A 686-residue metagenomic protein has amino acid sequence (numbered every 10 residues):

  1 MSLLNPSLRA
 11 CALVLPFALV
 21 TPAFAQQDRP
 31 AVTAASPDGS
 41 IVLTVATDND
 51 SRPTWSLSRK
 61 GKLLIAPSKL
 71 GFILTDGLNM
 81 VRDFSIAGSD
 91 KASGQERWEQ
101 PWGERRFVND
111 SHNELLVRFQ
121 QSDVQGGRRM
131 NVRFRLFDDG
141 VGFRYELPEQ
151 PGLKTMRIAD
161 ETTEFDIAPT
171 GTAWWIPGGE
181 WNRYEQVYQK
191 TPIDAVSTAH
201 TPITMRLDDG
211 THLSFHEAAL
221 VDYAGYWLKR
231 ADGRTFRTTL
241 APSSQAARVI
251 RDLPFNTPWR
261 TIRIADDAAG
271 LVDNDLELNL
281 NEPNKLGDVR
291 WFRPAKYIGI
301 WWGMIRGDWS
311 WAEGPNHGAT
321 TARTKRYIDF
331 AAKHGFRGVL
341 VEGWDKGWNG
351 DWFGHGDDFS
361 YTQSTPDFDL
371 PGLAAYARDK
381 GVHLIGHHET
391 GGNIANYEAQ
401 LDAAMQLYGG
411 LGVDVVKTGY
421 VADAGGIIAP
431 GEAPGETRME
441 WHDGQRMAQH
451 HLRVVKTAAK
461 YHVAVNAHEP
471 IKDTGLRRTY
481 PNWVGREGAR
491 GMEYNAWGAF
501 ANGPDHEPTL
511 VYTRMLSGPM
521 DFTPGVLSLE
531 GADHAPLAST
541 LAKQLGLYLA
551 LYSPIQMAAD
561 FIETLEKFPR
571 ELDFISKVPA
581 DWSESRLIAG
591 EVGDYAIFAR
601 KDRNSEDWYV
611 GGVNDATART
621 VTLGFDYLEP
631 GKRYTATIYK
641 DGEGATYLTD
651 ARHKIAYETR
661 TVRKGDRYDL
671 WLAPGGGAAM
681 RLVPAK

Functional and structural regions predicted by a protein language model:
M1-A12: Bacterial N-terminal signal peptides that target proteins for export
A10-T21: Bacterial N-terminal signal peptides
Q27-L286: N-terminal accessory beta-strand-rich subdomains and adjacent acidic, glycine-rich linkers that precede catalytic cores
V117, A558-Y609, D615, T646-A651: Glycan-recognition and catalytic regions of carbohydrate-active enzymes
D252-H334, G338: An acidic-aromatic substrate-binding cleft motif
G343-L529, A535: Aromatic- and carboxylate-enriched substrate-binding clefts and catalytic-loop regions of carbohydrate-active enzymes
E591-T635, Y639, A678-A679: Carbohydrate-binding surface patches
E658-K686: C-terminal beta-strand-rich structural cap/linker in extracellular carbohydrate-active enzymes
